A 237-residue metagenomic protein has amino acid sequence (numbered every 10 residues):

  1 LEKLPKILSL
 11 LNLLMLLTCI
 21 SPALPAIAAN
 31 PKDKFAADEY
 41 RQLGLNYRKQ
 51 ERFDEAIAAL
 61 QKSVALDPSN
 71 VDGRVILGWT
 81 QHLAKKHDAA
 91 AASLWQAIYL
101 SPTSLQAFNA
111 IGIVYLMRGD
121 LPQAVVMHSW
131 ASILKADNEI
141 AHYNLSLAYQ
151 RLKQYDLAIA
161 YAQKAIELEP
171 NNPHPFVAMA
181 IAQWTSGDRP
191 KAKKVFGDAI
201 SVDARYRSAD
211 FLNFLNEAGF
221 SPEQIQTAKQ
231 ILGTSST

Functional and structural regions predicted by a protein language model:
I27-K34, V195-T237: Terminal, low-structured helical/coil segments at or just beyond the last alpha-helical repeat
F35-D72, I76-L83, I113, M117: Alpha-helical segment of the N-proximal tetratricopeptide repeat
K49-Q61, L83-Q96, M117-W130, L152-K164 (+1 more regions): Structural signature of tandem alpha-helical TPR/SEL1-like repeats, specifically the intra-repeat loop/turn
L66, L100, L134, L168 (+1 more regions): Structural marker of alpha-solenoid helical repeat scaffolds
E167, P173, V177-R207, G233: TPR/TPR-like (Sel1-like) alpha-helical repeat modules
